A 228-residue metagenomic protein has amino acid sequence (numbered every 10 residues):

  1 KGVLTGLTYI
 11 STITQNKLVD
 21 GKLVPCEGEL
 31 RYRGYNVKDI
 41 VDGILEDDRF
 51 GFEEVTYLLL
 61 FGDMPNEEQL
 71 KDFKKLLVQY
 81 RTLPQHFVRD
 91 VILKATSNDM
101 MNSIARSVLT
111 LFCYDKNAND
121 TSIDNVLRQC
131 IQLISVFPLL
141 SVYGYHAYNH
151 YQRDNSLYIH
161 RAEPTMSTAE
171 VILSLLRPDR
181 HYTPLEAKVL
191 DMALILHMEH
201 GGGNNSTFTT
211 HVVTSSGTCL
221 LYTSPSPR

Functional and structural regions predicted by a protein language model:
K1-F87: An N-terminal structural lobe/cap that precedes and organizes the functional/catalytic core across diverse proteins
G2-G28, P178-T207: Active-site-proximal helix-loop elements at catalytic-domain edges
V37-I44, V91-A95, P178, A193-L194: A ubiquitous short alpha-helical element
F52-L59, F73-K74, V91-I92, I104-V108 (+5 more regions): Short alpha-helical scaffolding segments that buttress acidic/His motifs in well-ordered protein cores
Y80-M101: Charge-dense polyanion-binding interfaces
T96-G201: Glycine-rich, mobile lid/loop segments that gate access to catalytic sites or pores
Y222-R228: Conserved small/polar residues in nucleotide/adenosyl-binding loops
